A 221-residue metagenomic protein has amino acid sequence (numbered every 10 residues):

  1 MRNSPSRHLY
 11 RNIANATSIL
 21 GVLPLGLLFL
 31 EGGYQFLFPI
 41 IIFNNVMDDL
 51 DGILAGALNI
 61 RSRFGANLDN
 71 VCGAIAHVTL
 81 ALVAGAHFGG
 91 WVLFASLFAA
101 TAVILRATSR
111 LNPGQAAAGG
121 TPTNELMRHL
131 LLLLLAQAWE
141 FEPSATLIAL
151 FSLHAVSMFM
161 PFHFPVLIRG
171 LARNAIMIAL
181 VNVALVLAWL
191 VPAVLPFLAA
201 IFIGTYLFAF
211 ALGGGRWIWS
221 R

Functional and structural regions predicted by a protein language model:
M1-R11: Short, Lys/Arg-rich, polar N-terminal cytosolic tail immediately upstream of the first transmembrane signal-anchor
M1-R2, A117-R221: C-terminal membrane-associated helical module and adjoining short loops/tails
L9-P24, A57-Q115, P122-A136: Multi-pass membrane catalytic core of lipid/isoprenoid biosynthesis enzymes
Y10, T17-L20, P24-L27, I40 (+3 more regions): Hydrophobic residues within membrane-embedded alpha-helical segments of Major Facilitator Superfamily
L27-Q35: Short, hydrophobic transmembrane alpha-helix segments
Y34-V46, H87-A100, F141-L153: Structural signature of hydrophobic alpha-helical transmembrane segments
D48-A55: Asp-based phosphoryl-transfer active-site loop
